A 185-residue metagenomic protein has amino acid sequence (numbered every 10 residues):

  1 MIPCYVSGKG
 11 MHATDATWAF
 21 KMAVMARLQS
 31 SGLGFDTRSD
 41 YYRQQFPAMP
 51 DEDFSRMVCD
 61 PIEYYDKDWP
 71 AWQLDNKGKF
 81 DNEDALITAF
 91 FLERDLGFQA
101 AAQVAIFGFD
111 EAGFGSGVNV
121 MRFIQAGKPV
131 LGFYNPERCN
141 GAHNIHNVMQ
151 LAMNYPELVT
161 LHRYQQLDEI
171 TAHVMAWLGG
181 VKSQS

Functional and structural regions predicted by a protein language model:
M1-S185: Conserved catalytic or regulatory cores that recognize and/or transform ribose-phosphate-containing ligands
